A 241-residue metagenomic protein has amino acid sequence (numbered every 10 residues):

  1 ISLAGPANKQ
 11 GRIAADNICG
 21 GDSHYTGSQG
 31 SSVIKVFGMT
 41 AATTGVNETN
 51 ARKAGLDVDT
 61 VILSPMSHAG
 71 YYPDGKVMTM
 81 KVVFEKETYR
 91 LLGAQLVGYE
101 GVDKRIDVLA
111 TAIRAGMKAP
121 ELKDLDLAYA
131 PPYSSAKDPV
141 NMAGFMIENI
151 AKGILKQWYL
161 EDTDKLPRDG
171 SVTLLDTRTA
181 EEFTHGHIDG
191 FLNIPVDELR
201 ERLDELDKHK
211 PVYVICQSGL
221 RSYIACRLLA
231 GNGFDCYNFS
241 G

Functional and structural regions predicted by a protein language model:
I1-E100, P131, S135, P139-K165: Mid-to-C-terminal Rossmann-like scaffold of FAD/NAD(P)H-dependent oxidoreductases
L56, M117, G233-D235: Short phosphate-binding/catalytic loops that engage adenosine nucleotides
V58-D59, V172, F191, V212 (+1 more regions): Hydrophobic anchor at the start of a short beta-strand that flanks the dinucleotide cofactor-binding loop
E100-A119: A short, polar/charged loop-to-alpha-helix boundary motif
G116-L125, K137: Catalytic P-loop NTP-binding/switch module of NTPases
T173-R178, I194: Short hydrophobic beta-strand that contains or immediately precedes a catalytic carboxylate
R200-G241: Catalytic cysteine-centered active loop of the rhodanese-like fold, especially the PTP/DSP P-loop
